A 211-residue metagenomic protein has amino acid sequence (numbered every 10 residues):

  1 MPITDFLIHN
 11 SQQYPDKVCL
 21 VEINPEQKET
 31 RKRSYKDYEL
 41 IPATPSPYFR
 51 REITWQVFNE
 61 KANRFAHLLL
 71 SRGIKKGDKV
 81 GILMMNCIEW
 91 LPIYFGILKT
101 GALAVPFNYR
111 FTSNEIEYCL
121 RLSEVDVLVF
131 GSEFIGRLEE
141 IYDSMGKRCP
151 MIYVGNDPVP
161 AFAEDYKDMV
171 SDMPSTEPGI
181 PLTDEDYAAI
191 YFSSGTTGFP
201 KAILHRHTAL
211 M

Functional and structural regions predicted by a protein language model:
D5-L7, S71-R72, K99-D168: Structural core segment of the AMP-binding/adenylate-forming
D16-C87, L91-F95, T112-E117, K167: Conserved AMP-binding/adenylate-forming core of the ANL superfamily
V18, S171-F192, F199: Conserved pre-ATP/AMP-binding loop-to-beta segment of ANL
E52-I53, L182, A188, H205: A broad, structural micro-motif
N59-R64, I203-M211: Conserved structural elements of the adenylate-forming
V80, I97, L128, Y187 (+1 more regions): Conserved S/T- and glycine-rich ATP-binding loop of Class I adenylate-forming
W90-L98, A104, L210: Short hydrophobic alpha-helical segments of the AMP-binding
